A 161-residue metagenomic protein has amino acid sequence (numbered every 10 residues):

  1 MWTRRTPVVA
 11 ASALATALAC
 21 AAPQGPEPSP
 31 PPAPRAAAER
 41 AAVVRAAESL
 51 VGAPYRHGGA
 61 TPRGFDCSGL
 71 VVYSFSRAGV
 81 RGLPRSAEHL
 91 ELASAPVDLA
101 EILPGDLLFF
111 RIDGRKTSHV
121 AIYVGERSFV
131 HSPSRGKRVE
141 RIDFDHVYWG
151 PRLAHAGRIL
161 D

Functional and structural regions predicted by a protein language model:
M1-A10: Bacterial N-terminal signal peptides that target proteins for export
A17-A19: C-terminal motif of bacterial Sec signal peptides marking the signal peptidase cleavage site
A21-E39, R81, P96-V97, R111 (+2 more regions): Aromatic- and glycine-rich peptidoglycan recognition patches
E27-S29, A33-S68: Post-signal-peptide N-terminal segment of Sec-exported extracytoplasmic proteins
A41, R45-S49, G69-Y73, A100-L103 (+1 more regions): Solvent-exposed, polar/charged alpha-helical surfaces in well-ordered, non-transmembrane soluble domains, broadly
A46-P54, Y73-R81, R111, S132 (+1 more regions): Structured segments of extracytoplasmic/periplasmic soluble domains in secreted or envelope-associated proteins
A53-P104: Catalytic cysteine-centered active-site loop
